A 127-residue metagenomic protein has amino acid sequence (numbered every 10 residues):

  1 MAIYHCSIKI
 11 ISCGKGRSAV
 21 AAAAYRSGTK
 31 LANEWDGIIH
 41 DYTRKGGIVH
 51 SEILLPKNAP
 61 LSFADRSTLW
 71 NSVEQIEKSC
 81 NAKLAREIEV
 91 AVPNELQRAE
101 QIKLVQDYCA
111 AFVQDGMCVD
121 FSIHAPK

Functional and structural regions predicted by a protein language model:
M1-K127: N-terminal nicking endonuclease/strand-transfer module with a His-rich metal-binding environment and a catalytic Tyr
